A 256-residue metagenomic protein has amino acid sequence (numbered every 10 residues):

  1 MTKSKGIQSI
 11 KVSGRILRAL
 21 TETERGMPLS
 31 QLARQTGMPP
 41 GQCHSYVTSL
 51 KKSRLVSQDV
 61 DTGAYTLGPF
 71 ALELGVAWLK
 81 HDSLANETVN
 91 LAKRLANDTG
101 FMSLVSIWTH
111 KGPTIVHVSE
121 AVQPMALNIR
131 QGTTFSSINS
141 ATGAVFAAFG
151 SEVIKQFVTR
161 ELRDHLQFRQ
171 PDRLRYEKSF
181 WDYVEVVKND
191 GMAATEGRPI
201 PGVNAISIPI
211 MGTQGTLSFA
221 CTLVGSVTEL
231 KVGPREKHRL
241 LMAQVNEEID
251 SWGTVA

Functional and structural regions predicted by a protein language model:
M1-H81, E247, S251-V255: N-terminal helix-turn-helix
A19, Y46, E87-D98, V186 (+2 more regions): Amphipathic alpha-helical regulatory segments at dimerization interfaces that relay allosteric signals between sensory
L55, I115, F219-A220: Short glycine-/small-residue motifs
V60, W108, M211-T213: Short, acidic, Ser/Thr-enriched surface-loop or helix-capping motifs
F70-D98, L127: Conserved segment of winged-helix/HTH DNA-binding domains
V105-H110, V118-S119: Short hydrophobic alpha-helical segments used for membrane anchoring or interfacial signaling
M125-P199: Short, solvent-exposed recognition segments
D172-E247: Extended hydrophobic
